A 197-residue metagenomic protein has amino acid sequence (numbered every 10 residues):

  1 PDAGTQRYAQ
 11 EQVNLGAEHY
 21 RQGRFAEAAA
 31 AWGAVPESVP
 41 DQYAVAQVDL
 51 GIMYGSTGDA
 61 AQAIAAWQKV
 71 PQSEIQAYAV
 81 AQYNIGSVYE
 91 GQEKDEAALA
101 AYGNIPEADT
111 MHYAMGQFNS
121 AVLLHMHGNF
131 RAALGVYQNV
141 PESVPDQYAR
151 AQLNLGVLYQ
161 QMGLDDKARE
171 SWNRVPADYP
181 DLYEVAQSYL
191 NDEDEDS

Functional and structural regions predicted by a protein language model:
Q10, A44-V45, V80, M115 (+2 more regions): Start-of-helix register in tetratricopeptide repeats
N14, D49, N84, F118-N119 (+2 more regions): Canonical tetratricopeptide repeat
Q161-L164, R169-S197: Terminal, low-structured helical/coil segments at or just beyond the last alpha-helical repeat
